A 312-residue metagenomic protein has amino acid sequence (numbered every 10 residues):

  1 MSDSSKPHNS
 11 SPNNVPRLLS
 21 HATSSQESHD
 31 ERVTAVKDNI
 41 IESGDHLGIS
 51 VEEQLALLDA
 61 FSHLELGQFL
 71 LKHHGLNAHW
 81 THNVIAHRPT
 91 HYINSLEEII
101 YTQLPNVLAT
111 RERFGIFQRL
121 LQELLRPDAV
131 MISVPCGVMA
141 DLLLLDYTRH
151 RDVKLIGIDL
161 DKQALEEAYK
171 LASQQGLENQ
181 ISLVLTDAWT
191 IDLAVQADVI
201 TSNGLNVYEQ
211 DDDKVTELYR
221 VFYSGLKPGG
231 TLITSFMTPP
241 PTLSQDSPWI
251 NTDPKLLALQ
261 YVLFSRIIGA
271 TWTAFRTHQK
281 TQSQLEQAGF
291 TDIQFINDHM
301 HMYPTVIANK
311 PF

Functional and structural regions predicted by a protein language model:
F61-R126: Class I SAM-dependent methyltransferase Rossmann-like catalytic core, especially the SAM/SAH-binding loop
G137-D152: Conserved SAM-binding loop of SAM-dependent methyltransferases across substrates and taxa, primarily the Class I
D161-Q163: Conserved SAM/SAH-binding beta-strand->alpha-helix loop
A168-Y169: Conserved SAM-binding loop
W189-I200: A short acidic, Gly/Pro-enriched loop at the edge of an enzyme's catalytic core that lines a small-molecule cofactor
D198-D213: A short SAM/SAH-binding and catalytic strip from SAM-dependent methyltransferases
V215-P228: A short glycine-rich, Lys/Arg-flanked "PGG" loop and its adjoining helix->strand segment in the class I
I233-A288, I293-F295: C-terminal alpha-helical "lid/dimerization" subdomain adjacent to the S-adenosyl-L-methionine
